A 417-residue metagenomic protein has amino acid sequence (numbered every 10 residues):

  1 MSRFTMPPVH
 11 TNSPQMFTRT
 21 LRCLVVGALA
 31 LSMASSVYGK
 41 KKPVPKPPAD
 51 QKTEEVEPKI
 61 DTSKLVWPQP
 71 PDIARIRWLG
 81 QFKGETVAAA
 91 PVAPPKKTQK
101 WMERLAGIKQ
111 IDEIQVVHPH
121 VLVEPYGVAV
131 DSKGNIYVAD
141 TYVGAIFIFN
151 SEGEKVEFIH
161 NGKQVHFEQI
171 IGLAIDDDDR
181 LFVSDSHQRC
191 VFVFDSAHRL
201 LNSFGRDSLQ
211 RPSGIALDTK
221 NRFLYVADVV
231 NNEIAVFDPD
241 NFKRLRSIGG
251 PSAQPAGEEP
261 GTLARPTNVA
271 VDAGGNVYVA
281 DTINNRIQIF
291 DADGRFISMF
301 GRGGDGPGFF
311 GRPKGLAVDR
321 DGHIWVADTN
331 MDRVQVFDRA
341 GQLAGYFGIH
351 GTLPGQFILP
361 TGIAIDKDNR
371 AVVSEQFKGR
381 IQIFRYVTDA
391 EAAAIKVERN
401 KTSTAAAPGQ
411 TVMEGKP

Functional and structural regions predicted by a protein language model:
F4-L24: Bacterial N-terminal signal peptides that target proteins for export
C23-S32: Bacterial N-terminal signal peptides
S35-Y38: Sec/Tat signal peptide C-region and signal peptidase I cleavage site
K40-P417: Eukaryotic scaffold repeat domains enriched in small/polar residues
